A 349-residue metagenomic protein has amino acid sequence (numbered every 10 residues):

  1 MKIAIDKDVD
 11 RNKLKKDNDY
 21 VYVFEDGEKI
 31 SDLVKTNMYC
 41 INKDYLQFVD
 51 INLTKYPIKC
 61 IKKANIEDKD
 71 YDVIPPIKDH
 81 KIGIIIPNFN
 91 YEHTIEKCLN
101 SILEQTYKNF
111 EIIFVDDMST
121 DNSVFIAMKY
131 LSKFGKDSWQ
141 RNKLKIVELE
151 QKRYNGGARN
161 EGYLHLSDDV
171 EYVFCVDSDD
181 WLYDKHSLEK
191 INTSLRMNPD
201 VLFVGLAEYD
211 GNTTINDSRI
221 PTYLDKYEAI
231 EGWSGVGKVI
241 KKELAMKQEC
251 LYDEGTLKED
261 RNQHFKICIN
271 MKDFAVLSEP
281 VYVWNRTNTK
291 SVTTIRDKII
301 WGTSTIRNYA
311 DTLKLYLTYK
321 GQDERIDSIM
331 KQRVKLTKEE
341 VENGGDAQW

Functional and structural regions predicted by a protein language model:
I3-K13, D19-Y22, D26-Y39, Y45-L46 (+3 more regions): Nucleotide-sugar donor-binding/catalytic module of glycosyltransferases that assemble extracellular/cell-envelope
L33, N52, D311, L315 (+2 more regions): Charge-rich, solvent-exposed alpha-helical interaction surfaces
L313-I326, D346-Q348: Surface-exposed helix-capping loop/turn segments at secondary-structure junctions
D327-W349: Non-catalytic, C-terminal membrane-associated alpha-helical segments of glycosyltransferases
